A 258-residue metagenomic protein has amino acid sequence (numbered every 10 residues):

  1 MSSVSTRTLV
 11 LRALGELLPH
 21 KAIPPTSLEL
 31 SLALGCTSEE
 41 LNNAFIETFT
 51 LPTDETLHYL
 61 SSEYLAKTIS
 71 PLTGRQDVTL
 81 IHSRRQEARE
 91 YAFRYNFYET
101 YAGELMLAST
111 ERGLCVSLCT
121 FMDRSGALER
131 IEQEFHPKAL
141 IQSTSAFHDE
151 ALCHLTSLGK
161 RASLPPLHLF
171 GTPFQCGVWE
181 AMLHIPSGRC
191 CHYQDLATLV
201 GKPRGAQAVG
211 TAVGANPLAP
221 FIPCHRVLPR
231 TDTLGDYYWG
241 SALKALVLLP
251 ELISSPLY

Functional and structural regions predicted by a protein language model:
M1-R204, E251-Y258: Basic nucleic-acid-binding alpha-helical/helix-turn surface characteristic of O6-alkylguanine DNA
R204-L246: Short glycine/serine-rich loop segments
